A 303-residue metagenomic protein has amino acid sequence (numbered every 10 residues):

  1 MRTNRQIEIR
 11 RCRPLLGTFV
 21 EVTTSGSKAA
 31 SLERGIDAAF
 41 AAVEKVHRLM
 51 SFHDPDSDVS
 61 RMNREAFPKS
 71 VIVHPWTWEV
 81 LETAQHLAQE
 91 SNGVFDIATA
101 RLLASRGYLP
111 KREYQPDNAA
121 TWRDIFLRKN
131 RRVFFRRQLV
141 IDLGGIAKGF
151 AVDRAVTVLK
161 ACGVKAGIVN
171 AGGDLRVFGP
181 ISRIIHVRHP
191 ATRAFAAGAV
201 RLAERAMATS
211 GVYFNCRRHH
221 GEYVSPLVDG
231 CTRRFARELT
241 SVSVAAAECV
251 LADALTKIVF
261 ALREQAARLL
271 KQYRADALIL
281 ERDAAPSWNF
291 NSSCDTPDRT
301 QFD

Functional and structural regions predicted by a protein language model:
M1-D303: Mature catalytic core of soluble alpha/beta enzymes
